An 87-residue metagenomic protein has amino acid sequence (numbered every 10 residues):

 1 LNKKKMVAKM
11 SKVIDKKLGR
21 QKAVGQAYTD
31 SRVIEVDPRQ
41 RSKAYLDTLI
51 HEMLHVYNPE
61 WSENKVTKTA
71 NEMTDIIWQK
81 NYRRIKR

Functional and structural regions predicted by a protein language model:
L1, K5, S31-R32, T48-L49 (+2 more regions): Solvent-exposed, well-ordered amphipathic alpha-helical segments that flank/support binding or catalytic loops
N2-E35: Catalytic zinc-binding patch centered on the HExxH motif and its immediate surroundings that defines zinc-dependent
M6-V7, H55, R83: Intrinsically disordered, low-complexity segments enriched in glycine/proline and serine/threonine
T29-T48: Short pre-active-site segment immediately N-terminal to the catalytic Zn-binding motif
R41-Y45, N58, K65: Generic, well-ordered alpha-helical segments
D47-V56: Active-site recognition of the HExxH zinc-binding catalytic motif
E60-R87: Post-HExxH zinc-binding segment in Zn-dependent metallohydrolases
